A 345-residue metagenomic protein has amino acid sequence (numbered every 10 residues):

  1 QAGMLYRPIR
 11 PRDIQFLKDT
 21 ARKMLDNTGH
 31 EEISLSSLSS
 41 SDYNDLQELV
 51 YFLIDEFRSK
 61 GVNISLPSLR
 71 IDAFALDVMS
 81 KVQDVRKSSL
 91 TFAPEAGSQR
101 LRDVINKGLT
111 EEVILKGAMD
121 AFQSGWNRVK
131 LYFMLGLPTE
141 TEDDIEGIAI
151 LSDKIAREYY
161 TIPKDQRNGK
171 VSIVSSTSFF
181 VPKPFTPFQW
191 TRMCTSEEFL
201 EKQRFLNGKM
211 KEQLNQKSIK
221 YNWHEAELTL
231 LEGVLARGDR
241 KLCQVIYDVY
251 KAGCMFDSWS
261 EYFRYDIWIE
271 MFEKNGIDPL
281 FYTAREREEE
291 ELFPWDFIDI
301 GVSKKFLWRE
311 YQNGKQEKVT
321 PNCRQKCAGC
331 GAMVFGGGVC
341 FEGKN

Functional and structural regions predicted by a protein language model:
Q1-A2, D26-S34, A96-Q99, W126-F133 (+5 more regions): Short acidic (Asp/Glu) and glycine-rich catalytic loops that position anionic groups and cofactors
Q1-F16, A332-N345: Iron-sulfur (Fe-S) cluster-binding segments and ferredoxin-like electron-carrier domains, especially [2Fe-2S]
A2-L5, L38-D42, R70-A73, E95-S98 (+7 more regions): Short, glycine-/Ser/Thr-/acidic-enriched flexible segments
P8, N44, F74-V78, R100-I105 (+5 more regions): Flexible glycine/acidic-rich beta-alpha junction loops that bind and position SAM and/or redox cofactors in anaerobic
R12-R22, D26, S37, L49 (+1 more regions): Ferredoxin-type iron-sulfur electron-transfer modules in oxidoreductases and energy-metabolism complexes
R22-V174, S178, P182: Conserved SAM/AdoMet-binding glycine-rich loop
L200-E212: Two-metal-ion acidic nuclease core segments, chiefly of the RNase H-like superfamily
E212-N345: Radical SAM enzyme core and accessory elements
